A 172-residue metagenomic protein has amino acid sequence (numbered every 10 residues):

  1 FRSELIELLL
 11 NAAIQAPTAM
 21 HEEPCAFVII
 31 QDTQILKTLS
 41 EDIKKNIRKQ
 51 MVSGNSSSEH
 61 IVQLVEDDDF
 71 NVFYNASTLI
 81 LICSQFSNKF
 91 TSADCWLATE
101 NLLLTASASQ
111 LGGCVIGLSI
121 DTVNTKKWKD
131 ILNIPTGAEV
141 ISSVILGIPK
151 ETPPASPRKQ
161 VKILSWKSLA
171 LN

Functional and structural regions predicted by a protein language model:
F1-F73, L171-N172: N-terminal amphipathic, basic helical "cap/leader" segment at the start of enzyme domains
A13, I80, Q85-D130: Small-aliphatic-rich amphipathic alpha-helix that forms the alpha element of a beta-alpha
A19, A106-A108, T136-G137: Arginine/glycine-rich "motif VI" loop of SF2 helicases in the C-terminal RecA-like domain
P24-C25, A76-L79, V140-I141: Short, surface-exposed beta-edge/turn micro-motifs
I47-S53, E59, I131-S156: A glycine-rich helix N-cap at a beta->alpha junction
E66-D67, V140-N172: C-terminal helix-cap and adjacent tail motif
V72-N75, P135: Extracellular/periplasmic catalytic domains that process cell-envelope and extracellular macromolecules
